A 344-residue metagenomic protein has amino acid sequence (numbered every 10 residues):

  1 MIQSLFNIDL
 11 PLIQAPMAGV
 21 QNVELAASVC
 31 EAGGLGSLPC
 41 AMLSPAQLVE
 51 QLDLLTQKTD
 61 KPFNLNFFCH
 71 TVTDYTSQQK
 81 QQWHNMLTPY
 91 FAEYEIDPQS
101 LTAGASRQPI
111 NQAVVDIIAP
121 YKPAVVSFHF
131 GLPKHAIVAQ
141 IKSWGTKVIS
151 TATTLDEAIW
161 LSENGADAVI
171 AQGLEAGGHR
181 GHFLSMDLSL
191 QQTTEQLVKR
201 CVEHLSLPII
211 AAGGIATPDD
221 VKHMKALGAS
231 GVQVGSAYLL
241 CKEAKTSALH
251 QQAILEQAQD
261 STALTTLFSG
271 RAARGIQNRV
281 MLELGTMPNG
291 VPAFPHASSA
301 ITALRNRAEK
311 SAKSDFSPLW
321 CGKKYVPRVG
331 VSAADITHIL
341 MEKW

Functional and structural regions predicted by a protein language model:
M1-H204: Active-site entrance/lid segments in N-terminal catalytic domains of soluble metabolic enzymes
H179-L184, L188-I210, I215-W344: Conserved active-site-proximal phosphate/metal-binding subdomains
